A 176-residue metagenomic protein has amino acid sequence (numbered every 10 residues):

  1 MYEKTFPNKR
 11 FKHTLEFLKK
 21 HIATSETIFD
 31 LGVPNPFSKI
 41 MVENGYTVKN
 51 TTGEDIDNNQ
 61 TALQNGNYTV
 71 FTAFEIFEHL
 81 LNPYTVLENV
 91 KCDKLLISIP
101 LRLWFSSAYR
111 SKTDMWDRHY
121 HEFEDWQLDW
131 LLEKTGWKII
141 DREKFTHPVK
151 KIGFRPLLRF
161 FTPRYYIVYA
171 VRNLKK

Functional and structural regions predicted by a protein language model:
M1-V70, Y84-D93, M115-W130, D141-K176: Conserved N-terminal segment of class I S-adenosyl-L-methionine
F29, F74, I97: Active-site flanking residues adjacent to catalytic metal/cofactor-binding acidic residues
V70-I76: A short beta-strand submotif of the Rossmann-like class I SAM-dependent methyltransferase core that lines
I76, P100, F145-H147: Flexible loop residues that form catalytic and substrate-binding hotspots at small-molecule/glycan-binding clefts
I97-H121: Short, glycine-/aromatic-enriched active-site segment of Class I SAM-dependent methyltransferases
L131-W137: A structural motif corresponding to the C-terminal end of an alpha-helix and its immediate exit/capping segment
